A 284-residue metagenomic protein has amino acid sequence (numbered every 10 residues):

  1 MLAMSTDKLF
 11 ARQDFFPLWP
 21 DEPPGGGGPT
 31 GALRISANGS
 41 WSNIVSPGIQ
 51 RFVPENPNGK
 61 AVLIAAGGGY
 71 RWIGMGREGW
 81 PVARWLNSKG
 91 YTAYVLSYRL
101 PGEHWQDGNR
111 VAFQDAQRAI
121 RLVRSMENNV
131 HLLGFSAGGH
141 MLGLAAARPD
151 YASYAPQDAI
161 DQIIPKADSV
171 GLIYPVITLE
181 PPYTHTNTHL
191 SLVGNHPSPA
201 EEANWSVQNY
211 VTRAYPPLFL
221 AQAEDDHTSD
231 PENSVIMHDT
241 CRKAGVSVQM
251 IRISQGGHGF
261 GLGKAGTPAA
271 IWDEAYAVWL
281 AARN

Functional and structural regions predicted by a protein language model:
L9-P57: N-terminal cap/lid segment of alpha/beta-hydrolase-fold proteins
L33-A37, P175-Y210, P216: Mobile cap/lid helix-loop segments that gate and shape the active-site cleft of serine hydrolases
G59-G68: Short beta-strand element of the alpha/beta-hydrolase
G74-P81, L96-N129, G266-I271: Catalytic nucleophile-loop/oxyanion-hole region of alpha/beta-hydrolase and closely related hydrolase-like folds
Q114-H185, E202: Primarily recognizes the serine-hydrolase "nucleophile elbow" in alpha/beta-hydrolase and SGNH/GDSL folds
L179, D225-S229: Acidic catalytic loop of the alpha/beta-hydrolase fold
A214, F219-Q222, D226: Short beta-strand/loop motif that positions the catalytic acidic residue of the alpha/beta-hydrolase fold
P231-N284: C-terminal catalytic histidine-bearing segment of alpha/beta-hydrolase fold enzymes
